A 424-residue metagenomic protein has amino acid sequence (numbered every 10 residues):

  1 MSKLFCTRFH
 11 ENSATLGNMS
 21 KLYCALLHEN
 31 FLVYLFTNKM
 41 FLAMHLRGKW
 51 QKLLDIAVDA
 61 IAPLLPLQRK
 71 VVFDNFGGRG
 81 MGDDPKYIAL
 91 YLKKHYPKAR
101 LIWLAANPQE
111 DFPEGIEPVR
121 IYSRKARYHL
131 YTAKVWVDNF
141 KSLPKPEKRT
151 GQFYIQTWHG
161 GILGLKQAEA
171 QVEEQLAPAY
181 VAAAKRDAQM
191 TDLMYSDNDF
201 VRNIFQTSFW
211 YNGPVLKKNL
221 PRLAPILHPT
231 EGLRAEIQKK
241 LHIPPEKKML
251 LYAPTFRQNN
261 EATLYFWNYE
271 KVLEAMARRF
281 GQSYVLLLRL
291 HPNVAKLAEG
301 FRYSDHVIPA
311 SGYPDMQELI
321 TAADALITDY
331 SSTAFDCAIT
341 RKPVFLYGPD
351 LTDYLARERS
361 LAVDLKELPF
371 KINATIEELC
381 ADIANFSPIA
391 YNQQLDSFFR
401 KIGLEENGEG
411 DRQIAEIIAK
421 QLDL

Functional and structural regions predicted by a protein language model:
T37-A126: N-terminal pre-catalytic "stem/leader" segment of glycosyltransferase-like enzymes
F41, H45-D55, G164-V172, A177-A262 (+2 more regions): A nucleotide-sugar donor-handling region in carbohydrate enzymes
M81-K93, K218-G300, N373, E406 (+1 more regions): Conserved catalytic-core segment of nucleotide-activated headgroup transferases in glycan assembly
K86-A89, G115-A179: Extended catalytic core of nucleotide-activated donor transferases of GT-like folds
V119-V135, P292-F335: Donor nucleotide-activated moiety binding/catalytic core segment of transferases that use nucleotide-activated donors
W136-W158, L165, P314-E358: A donor-sugar binding/catalytic signature common to diverse glycosyltransferases and related nucleotide-sugar
S332-I402: Catalytic binding pocket for nucleotide-activated donors in carbohydrate/polymer assembly enzymes
N407-L424: C-terminal alpha-helical cap of glycosyltransferases
